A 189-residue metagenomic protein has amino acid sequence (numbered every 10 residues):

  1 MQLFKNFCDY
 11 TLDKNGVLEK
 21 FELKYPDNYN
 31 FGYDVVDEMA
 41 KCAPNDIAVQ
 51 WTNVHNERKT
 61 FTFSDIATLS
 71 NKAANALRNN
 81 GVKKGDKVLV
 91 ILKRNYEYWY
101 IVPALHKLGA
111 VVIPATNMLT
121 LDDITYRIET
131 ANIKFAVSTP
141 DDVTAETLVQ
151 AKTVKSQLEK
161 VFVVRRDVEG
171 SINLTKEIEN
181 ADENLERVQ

Functional and structural regions predicted by a protein language model:
M1-L23, S156: N-terminal presequences and immediately downstream first alpha-helices
Q2-F7, D27-V49, T68: A short N-terminal helical cap/helix-turn-helix that marks the beginning of AMP-binding/adenylate-forming
E22-D27, R94: Active-site diphosphate/adenylate-binding microenvironment
Y25, A151, E169-Q189: Flexible, low-complexity linker/hinge segments
N45, V49-P103, T120-T125, K176: Conserved AMP-binding/adenylate-forming core of the ANL superfamily
N79, Y100-P103, K107-K176: Structural core segment of the AMP-binding/adenylate-forming
